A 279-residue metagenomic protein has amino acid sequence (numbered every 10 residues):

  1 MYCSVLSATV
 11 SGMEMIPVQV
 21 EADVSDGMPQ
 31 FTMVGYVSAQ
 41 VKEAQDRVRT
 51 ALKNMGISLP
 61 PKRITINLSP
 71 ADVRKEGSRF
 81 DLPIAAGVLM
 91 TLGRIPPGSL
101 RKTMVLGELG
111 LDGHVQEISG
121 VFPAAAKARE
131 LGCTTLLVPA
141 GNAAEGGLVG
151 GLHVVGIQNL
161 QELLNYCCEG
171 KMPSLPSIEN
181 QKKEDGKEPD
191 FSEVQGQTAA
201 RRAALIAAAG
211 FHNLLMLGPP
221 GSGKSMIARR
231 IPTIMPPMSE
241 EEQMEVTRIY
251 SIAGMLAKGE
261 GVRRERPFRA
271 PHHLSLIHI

Functional and structural regions predicted by a protein language model:
M1-M226: Peripheral, non-AAA+ core regions of ATP-driven protein-machinery
E76, G156-I157, P232-M235, G259: Short alpha-helix boundary/capping motifs
M216-A253: Walker A/P-loop
A253-V262: Cytochrome P450 I-helix active-site segment
R263-A270: Inter-Walker segment of RecA-like/P-loop motor cores
I277-I279: Conserved small/polar residues in nucleotide/adenosyl-binding loops
